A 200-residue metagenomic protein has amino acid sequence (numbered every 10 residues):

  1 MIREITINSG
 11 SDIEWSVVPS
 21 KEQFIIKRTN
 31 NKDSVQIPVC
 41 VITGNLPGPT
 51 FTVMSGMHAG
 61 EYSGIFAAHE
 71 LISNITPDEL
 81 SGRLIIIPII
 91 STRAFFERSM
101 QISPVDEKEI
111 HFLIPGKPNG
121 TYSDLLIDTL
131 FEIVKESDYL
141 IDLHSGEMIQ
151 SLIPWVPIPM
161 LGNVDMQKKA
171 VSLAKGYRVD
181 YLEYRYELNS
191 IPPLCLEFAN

Functional and structural regions predicted by a protein language model:
M1-N200: Structured catalytic-domain cores with a bias toward divalent-metal coordination
